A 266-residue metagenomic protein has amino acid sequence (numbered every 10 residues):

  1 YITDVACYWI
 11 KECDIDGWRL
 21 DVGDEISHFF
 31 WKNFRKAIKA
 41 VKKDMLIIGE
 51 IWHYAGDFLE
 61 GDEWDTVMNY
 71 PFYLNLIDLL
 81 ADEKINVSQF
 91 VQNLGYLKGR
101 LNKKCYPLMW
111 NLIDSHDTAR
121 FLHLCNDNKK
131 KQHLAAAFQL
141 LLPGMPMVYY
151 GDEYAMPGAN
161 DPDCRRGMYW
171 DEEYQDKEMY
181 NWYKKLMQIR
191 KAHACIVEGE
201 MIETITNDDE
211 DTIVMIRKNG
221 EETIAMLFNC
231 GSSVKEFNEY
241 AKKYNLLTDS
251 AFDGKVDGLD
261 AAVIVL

Functional and structural regions predicted by a protein language model:
Y1-H28, N111-S115: Active-site groove signature of glycoside hydrolases
K11, D21-K104, F138, P157-K185 (+3 more regions): Active-site-proximal helices and loops of the catalytic beta/alpha 8
I15-R19, L46-I48, L108-N111, P146-M147: Structural preference for beta-strand elements that scaffold enzyme active sites
L97-I196: Active-site-proximal substrate-binding groove within the catalytic cores of carbohydrate-active enzymes
Q188, T204-Y240: Carbohydrate-binding surface patches
E198-M201, L227-N229, A251-F252: A conserved amphipathic helix/loop scaffold that creates a polar/acidic microenvironment used either to coordinate
Y240-S250: Solvent-exposed beta-hairpin/edge-strand motifs
F252-L266: C-terminal beta-strand-rich structural cap/linker in extracellular carbohydrate-active enzymes
